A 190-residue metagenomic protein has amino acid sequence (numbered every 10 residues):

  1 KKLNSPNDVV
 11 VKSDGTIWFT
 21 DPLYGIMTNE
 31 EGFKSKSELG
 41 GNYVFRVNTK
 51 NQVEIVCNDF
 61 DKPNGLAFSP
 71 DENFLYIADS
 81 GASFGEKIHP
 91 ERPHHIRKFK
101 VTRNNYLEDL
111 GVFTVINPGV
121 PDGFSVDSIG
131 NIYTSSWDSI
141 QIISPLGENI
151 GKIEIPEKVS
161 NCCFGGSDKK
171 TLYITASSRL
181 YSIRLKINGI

Functional and structural regions predicted by a protein language model:
K1-I17, Y24, E38-Y43, V56-F74 (+5 more regions): Beta-rich, blade/repeat-based domains predominating in secreted/periplasmic proteins but also intracellular
T20, A78, S135, Y173-S177 (+1 more regions): Residue-level marker for isolated small/hydroxyl-bearing positions within beta-strands of beta-sheet-rich domains
Y43-F45, H95-R97, S139-Q141, R179: A short loop-to-beta-strand structural motif that recurs across blades of beta-propeller domains
T49-N51, R103, L146-E148, I187: Short coil turn/linker residues within repeat-based beta-strand modules
N51-I55, D109-V112, E148-I150: Predominantly a core beta-strand signature of beta-propeller blades across repeat-based propeller domains
K98-Y106, L185-I190: Short loop/turn segments immediately following beta-strands, especially the blade-tip and inter-blade linker loops
N161-I190: Blade-level signature of beta-propeller repeat domains, shared across WD40, Kelch, NHL, RCC1 and BNR/Asp-box propellers
